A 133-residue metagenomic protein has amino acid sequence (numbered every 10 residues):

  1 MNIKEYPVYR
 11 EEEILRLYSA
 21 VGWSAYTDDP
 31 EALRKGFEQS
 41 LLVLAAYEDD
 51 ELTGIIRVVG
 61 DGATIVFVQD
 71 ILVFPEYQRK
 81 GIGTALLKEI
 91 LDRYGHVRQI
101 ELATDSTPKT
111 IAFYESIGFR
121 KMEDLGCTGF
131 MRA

Functional and structural regions predicted by a protein language model:
M1-D28, L125: Short amphipathic alpha-helix that is part of the acyltransferase structural core
Y6, F74, D105: Residue-level recognition of the GNAT/N-acetyltransferase active site
G22-V43: Active-site rim helix/loop that mediates acceptor-substrate recognition in acyltransferases
A45, E51-G60, T64-F67, L72: Conserved beta-strand in the GNAT
Y77, G81-L86: Conserved acetyl-CoA pyrophosphate-binding loop and the N-cap/start of the following alpha-helix in GNAT-like
T84, S106-G126: Conserved active-site alpha-helix within GNAT-family acetyltransferase domains
L87, P108-T110, M131-A133: Short glycine/proline-centered loop/turn elements that form peptide/ligand docking sites
D92-D105: Conserved GNAT acetyl-CoA-binding A-motif
